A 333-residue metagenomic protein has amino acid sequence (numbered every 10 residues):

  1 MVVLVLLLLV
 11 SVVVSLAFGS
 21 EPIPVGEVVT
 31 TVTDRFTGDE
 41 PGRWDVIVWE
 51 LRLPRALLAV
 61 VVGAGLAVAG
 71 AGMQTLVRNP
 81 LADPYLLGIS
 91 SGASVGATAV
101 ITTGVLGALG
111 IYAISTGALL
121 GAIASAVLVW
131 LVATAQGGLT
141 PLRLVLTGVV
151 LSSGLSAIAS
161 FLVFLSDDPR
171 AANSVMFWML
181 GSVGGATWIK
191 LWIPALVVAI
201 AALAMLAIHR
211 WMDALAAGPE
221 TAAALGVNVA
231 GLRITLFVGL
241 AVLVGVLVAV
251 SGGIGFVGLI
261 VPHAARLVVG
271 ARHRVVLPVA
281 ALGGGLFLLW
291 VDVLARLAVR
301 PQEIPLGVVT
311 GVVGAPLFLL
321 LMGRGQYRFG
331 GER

Functional and structural regions predicted by a protein language model:
M1-R333: Alpha-helical transmembrane segments in inner-membrane proteins
